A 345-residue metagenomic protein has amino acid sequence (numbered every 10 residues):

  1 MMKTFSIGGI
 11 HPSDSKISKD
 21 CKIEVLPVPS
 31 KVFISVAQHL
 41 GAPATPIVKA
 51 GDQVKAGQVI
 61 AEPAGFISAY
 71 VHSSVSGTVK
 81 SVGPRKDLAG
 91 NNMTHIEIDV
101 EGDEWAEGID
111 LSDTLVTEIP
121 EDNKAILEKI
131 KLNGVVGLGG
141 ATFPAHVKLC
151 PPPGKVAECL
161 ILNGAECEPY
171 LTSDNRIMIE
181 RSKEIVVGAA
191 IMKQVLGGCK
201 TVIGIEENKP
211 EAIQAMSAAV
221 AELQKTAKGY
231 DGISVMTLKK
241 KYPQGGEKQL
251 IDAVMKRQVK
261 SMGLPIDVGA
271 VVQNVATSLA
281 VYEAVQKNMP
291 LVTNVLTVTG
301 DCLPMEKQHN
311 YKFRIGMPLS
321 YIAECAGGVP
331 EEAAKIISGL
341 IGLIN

Functional and structural regions predicted by a protein language model:
M1-I47, E97: N-terminal, Lys/Arg-enriched amphipathic/low-complexity engagement segments that precede the first folded domain
A44-Q53, G57: Short histidine-centered loop motifs in beta-beta connectors
K55-S68, G83, T94-V100: Short hydrophobic beta/alpha edge segments that flank linear recognition/processing sites
G77-V79: Conserved hydrophobic positions within beta-strands
K86-F143, G154, P210, A227: Acidic low-complexity segments
A106-G108, G137, L160-D174: Gly-rich Lys/Arg/Thr-decorated short loops/hinges at beta-loop-alpha junctions or inter-strand turns that position
I179-L196: Histidine-anchored nucleotide/phosphate-binding helix
C199-L319, C325-P330, L340: Hydrophobic alpha-helical positions that pack around
